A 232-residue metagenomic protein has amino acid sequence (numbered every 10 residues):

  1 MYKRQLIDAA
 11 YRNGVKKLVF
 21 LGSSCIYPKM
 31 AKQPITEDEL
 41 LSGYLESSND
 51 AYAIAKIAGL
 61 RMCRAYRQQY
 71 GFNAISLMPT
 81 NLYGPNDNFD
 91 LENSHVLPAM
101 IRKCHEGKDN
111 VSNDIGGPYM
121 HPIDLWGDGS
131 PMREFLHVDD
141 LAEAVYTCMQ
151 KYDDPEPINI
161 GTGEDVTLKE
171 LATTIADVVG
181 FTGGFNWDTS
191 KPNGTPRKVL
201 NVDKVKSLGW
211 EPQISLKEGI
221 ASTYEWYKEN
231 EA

Functional and structural regions predicted by a protein language model:
M1: Active-site loops and adjacent core secondary-structure elements that bind or stabilize anionic groups
R4, R12, K16-K17, C25-Y83 (+1 more regions): Catalytic helix-loop patch of NAD(P)-dependent Rossmann-fold dehydrogenases
R4-I7, R61, D139-A142, Y146: Conserved active-site region of classical short-chain dehydrogenase/reductase
D8-A9, R64-Q69, I101-H105, Q150: Alpha-helical segments that scaffold the active site and NAD(P)H-binding pocket of short-chain dehydrogenase/reductase
E92-V96, T167: Short acidic-hydrophobic sequence patches enriched in Asp/Glu that either
M100, E106-A232: C-terminal substrate-binding subdomain of Rossmann-fold SDR/epimerase-dehydratase oxidoreductases
